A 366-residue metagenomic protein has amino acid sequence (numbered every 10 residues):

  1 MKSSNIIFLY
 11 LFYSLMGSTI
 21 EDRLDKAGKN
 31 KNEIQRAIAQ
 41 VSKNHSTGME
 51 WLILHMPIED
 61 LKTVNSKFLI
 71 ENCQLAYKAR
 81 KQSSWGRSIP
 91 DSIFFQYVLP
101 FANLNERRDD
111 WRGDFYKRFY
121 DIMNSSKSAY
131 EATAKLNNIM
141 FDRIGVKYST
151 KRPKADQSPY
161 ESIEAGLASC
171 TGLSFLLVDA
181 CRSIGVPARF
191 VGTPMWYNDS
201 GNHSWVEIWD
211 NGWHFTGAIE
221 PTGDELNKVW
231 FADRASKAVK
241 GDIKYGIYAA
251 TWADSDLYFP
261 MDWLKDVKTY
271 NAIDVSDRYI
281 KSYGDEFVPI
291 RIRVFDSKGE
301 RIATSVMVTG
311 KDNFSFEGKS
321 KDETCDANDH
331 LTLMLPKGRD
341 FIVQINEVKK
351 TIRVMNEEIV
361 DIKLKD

Functional and structural regions predicted by a protein language model:
M1-I20: Bacterial Sec-dependent N-terminal signal peptides
E33-R36, V41-A165, G201: Secondary-structure boundary elements
I122-I139, S149-Y160, A165-G166, T171-D262: Hydrophobic/aromatic-rich core segments of domains that either
N211, T309-S315, N346-V348: Change "in extracellular beta-sheet-rich domains … of secreted and cell-surface proteins" to "in beta-sheet-rich domains
K268-D285, K350-D366: Extracellular beta-sheet/turn segments enriched in Thr/Pro/Gly and aliphatic residues
V288-K298: A short, amphipathic beta-strand motif
S297-K319, K337-G338: Short, ordered, surface-exposed loop/turn motifs in non-cytosolic proteins
T324-I342, N346-E347, V354-N356: Short Pro-Gly-centered beta-turn/loop motif in secreted/extracellular proteins
